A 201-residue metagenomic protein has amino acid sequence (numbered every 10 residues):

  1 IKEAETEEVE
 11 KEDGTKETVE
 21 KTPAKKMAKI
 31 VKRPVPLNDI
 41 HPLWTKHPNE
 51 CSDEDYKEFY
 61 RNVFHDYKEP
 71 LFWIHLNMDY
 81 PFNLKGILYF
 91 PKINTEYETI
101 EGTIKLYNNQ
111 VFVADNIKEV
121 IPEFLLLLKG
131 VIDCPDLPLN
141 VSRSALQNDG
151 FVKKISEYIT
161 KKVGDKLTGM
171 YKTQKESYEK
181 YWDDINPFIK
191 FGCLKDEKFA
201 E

Functional and structural regions predicted by a protein language model:
I1-E201: Conserved GHKL (Bergerat-fold) ATPase module
